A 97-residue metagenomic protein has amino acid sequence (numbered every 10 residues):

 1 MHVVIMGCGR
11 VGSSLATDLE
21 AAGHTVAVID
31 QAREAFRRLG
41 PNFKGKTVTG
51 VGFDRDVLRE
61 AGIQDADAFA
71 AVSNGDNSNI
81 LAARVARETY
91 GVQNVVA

Functional and structural regions predicted by a protein language model:
M1-A97: Cytosolic regulatory regions of ion transport systems
